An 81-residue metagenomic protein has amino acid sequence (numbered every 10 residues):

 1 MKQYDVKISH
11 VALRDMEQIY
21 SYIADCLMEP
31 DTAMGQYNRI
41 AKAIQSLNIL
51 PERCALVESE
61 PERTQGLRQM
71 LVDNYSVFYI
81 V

Functional and structural regions predicted by a protein language model:
M1-L67: Basic, Lys/Arg-enriched alpha-helical interface segments
L27, R68, V72-V81: Enriched for short, Lys/Arg-rich terminal
